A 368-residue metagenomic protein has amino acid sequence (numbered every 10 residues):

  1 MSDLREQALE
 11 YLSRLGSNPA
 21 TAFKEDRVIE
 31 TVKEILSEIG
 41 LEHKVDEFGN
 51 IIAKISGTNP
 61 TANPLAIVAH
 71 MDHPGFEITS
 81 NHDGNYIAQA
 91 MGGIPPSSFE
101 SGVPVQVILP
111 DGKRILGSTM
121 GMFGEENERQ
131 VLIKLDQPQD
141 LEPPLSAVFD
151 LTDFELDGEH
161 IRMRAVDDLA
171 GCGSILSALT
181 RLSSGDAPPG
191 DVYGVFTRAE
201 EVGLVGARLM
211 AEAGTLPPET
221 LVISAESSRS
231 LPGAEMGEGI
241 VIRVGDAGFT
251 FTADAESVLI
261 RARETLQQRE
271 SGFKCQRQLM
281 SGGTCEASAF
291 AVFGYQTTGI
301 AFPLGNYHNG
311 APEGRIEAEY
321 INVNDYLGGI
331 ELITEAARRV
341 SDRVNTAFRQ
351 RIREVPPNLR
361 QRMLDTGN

Functional and structural regions predicted by a protein language model:
M1-N368: N-terminal hydrophobic/helix-forming segments and targeting peptides
